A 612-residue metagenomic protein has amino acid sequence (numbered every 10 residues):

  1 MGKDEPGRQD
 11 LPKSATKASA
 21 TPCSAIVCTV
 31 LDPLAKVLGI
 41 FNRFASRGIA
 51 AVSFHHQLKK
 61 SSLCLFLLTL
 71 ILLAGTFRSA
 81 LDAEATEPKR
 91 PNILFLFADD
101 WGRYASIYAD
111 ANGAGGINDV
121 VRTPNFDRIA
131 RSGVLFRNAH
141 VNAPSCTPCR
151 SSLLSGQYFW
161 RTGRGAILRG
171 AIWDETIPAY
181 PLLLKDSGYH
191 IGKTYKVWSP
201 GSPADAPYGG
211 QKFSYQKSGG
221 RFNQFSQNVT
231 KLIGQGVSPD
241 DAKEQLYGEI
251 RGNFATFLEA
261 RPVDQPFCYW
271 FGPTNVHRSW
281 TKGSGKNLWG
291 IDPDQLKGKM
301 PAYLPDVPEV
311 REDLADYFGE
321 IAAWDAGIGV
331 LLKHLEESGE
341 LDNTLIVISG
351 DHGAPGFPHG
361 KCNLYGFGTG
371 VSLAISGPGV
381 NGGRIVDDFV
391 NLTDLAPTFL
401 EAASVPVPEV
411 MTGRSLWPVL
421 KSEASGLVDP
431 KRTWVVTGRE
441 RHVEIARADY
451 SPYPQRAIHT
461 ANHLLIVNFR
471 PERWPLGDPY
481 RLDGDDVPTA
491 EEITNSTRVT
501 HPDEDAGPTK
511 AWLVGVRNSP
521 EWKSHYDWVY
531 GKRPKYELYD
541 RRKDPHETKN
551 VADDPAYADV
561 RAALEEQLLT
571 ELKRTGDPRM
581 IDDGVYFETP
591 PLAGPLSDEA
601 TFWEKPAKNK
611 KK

Functional and structural regions predicted by a protein language model:
D4, D10, D32, N42 (+1 more regions): Intrinsic-disorder-associated, low-complexity terminal segments enriched in Asp/Asn/His/Tyr and depleted of Lys/Arg
L11-C23: Short alpha-helix boundary/capping segments
F41, A45-G48, F54-F66: Bacterial N-terminal signal peptides that target proteins for export
L67, G75-E537, P545-E566, T570 (+2 more regions): Formylglycine-dependent sulfatase
